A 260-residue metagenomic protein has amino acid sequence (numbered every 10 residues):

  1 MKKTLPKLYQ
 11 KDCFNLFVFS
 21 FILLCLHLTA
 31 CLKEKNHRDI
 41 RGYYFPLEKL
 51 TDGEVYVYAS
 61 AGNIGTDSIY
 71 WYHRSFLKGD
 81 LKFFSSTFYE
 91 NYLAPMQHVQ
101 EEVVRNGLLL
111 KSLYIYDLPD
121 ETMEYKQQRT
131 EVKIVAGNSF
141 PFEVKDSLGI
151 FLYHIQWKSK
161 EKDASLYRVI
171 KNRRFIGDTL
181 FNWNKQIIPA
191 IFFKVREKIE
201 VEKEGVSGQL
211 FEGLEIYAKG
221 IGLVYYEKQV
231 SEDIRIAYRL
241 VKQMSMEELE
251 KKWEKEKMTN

Functional and structural regions predicted by a protein language model:
K3-V18: Bacterial N-terminal signal peptides that target proteins for export
F17-L26: Sec-dependent N-terminal signal peptides
L28-A30: C-terminal motif of bacterial Sec signal peptides marking the signal peptidase cleavage site
E34-N260: Conserved functional acidic sites
